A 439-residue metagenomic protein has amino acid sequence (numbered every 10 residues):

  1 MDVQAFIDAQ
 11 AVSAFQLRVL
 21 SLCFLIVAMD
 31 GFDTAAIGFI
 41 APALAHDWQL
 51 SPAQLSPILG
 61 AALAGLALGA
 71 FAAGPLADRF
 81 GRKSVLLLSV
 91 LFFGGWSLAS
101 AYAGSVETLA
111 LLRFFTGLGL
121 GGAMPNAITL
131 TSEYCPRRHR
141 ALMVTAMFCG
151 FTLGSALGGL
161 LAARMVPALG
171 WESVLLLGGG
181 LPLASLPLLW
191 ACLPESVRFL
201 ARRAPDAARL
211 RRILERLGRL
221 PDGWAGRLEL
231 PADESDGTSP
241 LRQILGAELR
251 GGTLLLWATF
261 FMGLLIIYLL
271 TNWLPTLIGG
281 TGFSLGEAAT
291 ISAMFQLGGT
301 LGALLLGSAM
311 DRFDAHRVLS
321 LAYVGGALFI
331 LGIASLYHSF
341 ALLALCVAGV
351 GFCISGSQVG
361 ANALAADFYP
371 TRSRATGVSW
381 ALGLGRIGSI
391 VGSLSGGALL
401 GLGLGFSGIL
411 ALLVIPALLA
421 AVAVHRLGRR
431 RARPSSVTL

Functional and structural regions predicted by a protein language model:
M1-A9, C192-L249, V437-L439: Intracellular cytosolic loops and amphipathic helices of Major Facilitator Superfamily
M1-F32: Cytosolic juxtamembrane N-terminal segment immediately preceding the first transmembrane helix of multi-pass
I37-G38, G246-A303: Extracytoplasmic gate region of multi-pass secondary transporters
Q49, G81, Y102-T108, P136 (+2 more regions): Helix-breaking motifs and short loop linkers at transmembrane-helix boundaries and internal kinks in secondary membrane
L68-V106: Conserved MFS/SLC helix-loop-helix module at the cytosolic interface between two early adjacent transmembrane helices
A70-G81, L304-D314, L400: Helix-to-loop junctions at the C-terminal end of transmembrane segments in multipass secondary transporters
M147, F151-R202: Helix-loop-helix hairpin linking two adjacent transmembrane segments in secondary transporters
M310-A361: C-terminal transmembrane helical hairpin of 12-TM major facilitator-type secondary transporters
